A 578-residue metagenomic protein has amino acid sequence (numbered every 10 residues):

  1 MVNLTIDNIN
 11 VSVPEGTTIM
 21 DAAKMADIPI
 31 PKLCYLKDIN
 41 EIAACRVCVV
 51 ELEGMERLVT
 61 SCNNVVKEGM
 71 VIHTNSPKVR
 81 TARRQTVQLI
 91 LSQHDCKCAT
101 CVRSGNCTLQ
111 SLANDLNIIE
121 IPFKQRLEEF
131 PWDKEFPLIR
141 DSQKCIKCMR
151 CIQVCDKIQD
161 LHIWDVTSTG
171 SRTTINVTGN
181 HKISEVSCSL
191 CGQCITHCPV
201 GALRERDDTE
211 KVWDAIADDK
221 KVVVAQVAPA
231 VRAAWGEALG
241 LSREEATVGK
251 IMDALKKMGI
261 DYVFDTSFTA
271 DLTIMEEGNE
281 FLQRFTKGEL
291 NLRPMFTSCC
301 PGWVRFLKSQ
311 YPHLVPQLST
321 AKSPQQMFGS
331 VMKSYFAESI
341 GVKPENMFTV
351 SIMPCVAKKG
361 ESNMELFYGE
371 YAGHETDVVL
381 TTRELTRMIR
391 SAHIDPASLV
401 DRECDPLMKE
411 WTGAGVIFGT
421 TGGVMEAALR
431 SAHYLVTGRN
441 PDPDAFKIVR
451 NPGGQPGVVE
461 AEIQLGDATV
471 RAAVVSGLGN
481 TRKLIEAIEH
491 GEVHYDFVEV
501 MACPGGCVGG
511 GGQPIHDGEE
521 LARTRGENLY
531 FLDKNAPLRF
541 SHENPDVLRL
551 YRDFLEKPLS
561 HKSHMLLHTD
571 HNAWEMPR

Functional and structural regions predicted by a protein language model:
M1-I9: Eukaryote-biased recognition of intrinsically disordered, low-complexity regulatory segments
I9-E15: A short N-terminal beta-strand-loop micro-motif at the entrance of redox/enzyme domains
S12, K134, K144, S187 (+2 more regions): Charged, low-complexity surface patches
S12, K147, F296: Conserved SAM-binding loop
E15-V71, N75, V79, R206-R578: Iron-sulfur-associated redox domains of electron-transfer enzymes in respiratory and anaerobic energy metabolism
R46-L190, T196, L203-D218, V222: Fe-S ferredoxin-like electron-transfer domains and their immediately adjacent linker/connector regions across
